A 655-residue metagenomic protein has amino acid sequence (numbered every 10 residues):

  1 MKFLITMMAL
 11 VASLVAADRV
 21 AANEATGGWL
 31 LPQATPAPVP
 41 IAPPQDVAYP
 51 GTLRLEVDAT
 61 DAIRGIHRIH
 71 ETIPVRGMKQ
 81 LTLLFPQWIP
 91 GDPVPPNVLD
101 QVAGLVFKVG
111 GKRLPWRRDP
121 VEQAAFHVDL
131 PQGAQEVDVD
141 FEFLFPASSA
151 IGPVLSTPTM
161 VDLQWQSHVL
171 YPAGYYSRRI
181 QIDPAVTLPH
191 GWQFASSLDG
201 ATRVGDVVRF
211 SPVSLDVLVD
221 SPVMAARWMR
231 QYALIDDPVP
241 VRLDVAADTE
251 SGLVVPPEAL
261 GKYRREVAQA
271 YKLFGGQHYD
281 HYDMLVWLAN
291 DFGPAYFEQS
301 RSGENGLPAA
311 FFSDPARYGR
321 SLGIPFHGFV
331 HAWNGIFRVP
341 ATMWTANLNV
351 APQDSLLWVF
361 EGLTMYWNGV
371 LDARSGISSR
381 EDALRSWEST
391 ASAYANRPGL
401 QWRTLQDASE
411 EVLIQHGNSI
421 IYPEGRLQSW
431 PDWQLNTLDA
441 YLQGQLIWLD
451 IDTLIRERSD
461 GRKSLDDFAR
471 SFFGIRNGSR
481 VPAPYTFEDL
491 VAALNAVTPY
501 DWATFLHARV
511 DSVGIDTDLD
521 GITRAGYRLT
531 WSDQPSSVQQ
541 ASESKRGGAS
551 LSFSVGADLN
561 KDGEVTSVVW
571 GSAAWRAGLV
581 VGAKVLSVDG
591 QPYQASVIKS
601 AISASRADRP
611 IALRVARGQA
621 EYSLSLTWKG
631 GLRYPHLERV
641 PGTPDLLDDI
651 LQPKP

Functional and structural regions predicted by a protein language model:
I5-V15: Bacterial N-terminal signal peptides
D18-A22: Sec/Tat signal peptide C-region and signal peptidase I cleavage site
N23-A62: N-terminal, polar/Ser/Thr-rich
V47-P50, T60, I66, T72 (+2 more regions): Non-catalytic architectural context of zinc metalloproteases
G51-D58, R76-G77, P86-W88: N-terminal-proximal low-complexity accessory segments that begin disordered and transition into the first
R68-H70, P74-F85, G91: Ligand-binding face of N-terminal immunoglobulin V-set domains in extracellular IgSF glycoproteins
E71, Q231-L357, L363, W367: Juxtacatalytic substrate-recognition/specificity segment
N368, S378-P655: C-terminal recognition in membrane/secretory proteostasis and scaffolding
